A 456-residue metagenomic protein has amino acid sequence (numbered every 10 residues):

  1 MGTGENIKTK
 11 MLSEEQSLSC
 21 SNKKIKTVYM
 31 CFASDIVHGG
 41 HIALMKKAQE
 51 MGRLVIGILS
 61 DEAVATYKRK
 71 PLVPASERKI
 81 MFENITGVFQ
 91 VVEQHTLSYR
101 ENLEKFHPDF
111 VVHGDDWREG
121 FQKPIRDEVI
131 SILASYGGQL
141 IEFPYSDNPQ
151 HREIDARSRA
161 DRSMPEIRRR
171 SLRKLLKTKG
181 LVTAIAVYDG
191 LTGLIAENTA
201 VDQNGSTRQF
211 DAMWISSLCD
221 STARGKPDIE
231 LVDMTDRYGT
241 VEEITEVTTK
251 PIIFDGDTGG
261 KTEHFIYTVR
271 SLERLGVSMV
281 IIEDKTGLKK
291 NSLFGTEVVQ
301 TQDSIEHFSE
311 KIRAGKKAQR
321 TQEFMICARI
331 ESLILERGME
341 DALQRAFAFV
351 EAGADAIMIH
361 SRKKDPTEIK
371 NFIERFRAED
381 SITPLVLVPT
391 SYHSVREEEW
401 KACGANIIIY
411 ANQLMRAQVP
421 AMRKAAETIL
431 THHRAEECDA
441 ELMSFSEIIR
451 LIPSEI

Functional and structural regions predicted by a protein language model:
M1-P165: Nucleotidyltransferase catalytic core that binds NTPs
I58, H95, G114-D116, P144-Y145 (+5 more regions): Short secondary-structure boundary segments
T66-Y67, F121-K123, H151-E153, A223-K226 (+2 more regions): Short, charged, surface-exposed secondary-structure boundary motifs
F82, L103, A196, I369-F372 (+1 more regions): Hydrophobic packing residues within well-ordered alpha-helices of enzyme cores
N84-G87, D115-E128, Q139-Y145, G239-V247 (+4 more regions): Short, basic, helix/turn surface patches
N148, R159-L172, L191, Q413-I456: Extended, intrinsically disordered, low-complexity segments
P165-L387, S394-N406, A417: Alpha/beta enzyme core
N406-I408, E437-C438: Peripheral docking tails and interdomain loops at the edges of cofactor- or intermediate-handling domains
